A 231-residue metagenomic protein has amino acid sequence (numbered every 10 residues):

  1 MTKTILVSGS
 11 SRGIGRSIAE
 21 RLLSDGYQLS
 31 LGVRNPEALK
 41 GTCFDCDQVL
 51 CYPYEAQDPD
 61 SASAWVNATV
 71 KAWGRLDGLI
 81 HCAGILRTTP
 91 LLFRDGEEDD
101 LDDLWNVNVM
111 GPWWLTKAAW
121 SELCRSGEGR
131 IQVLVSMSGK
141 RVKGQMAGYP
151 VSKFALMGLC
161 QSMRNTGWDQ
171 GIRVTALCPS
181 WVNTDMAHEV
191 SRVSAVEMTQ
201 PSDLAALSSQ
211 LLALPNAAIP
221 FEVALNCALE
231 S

Functional and structural regions predicted by a protein language model:
S11-R12: Conserved glycine-rich cofactor-binding loop
D25-G41: Conserved glycine-rich Rossmann-like NAD(P)H-binding loop of the short-chain dehydrogenase/reductase
S63, I85-D102, Q145: Conserved mid-core segment of classical short-chain dehydrogenase/reductases
T116, S152: Active-site helix of classical SDR
S136: Residue(s) in the substrate-gating loop at a strand-loop-helix junction that position the organic substrate next
R141, S162-I172: Active-site-adjacent segment of SDR/Rossmann-fold oxidoreductases
D169, A176-L177, V193-S231: C-terminal helical subdomain
